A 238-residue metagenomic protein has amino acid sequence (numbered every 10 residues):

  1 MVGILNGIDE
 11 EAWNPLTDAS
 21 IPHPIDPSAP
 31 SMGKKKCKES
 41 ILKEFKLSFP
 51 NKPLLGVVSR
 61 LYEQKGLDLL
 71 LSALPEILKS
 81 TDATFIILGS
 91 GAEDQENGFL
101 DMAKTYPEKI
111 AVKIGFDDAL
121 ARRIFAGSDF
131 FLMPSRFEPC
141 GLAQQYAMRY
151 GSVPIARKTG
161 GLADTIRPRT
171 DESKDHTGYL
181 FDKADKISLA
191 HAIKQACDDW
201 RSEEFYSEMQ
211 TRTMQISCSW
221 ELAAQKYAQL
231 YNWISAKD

Functional and structural regions predicted by a protein language model:
M1-D238: Catalytic cores of carbohydrate-active enzymes across secretory and cytosolic contexts
